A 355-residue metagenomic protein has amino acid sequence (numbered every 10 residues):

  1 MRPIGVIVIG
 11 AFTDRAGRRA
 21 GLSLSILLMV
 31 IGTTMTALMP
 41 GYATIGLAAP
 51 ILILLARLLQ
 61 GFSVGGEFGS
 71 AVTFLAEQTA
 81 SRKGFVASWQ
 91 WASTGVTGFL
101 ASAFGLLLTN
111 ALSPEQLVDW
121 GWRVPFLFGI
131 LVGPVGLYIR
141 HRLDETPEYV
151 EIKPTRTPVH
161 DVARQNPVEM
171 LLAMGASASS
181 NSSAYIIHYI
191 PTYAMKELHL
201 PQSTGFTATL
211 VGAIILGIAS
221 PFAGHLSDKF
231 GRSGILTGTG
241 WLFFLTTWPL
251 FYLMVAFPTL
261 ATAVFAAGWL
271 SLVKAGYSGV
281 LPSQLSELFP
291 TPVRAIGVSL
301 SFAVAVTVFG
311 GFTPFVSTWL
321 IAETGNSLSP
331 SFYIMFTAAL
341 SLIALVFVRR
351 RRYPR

Functional and structural regions predicted by a protein language model:
M1-A11, G32, L210-A223: Central cavity-lining transmembrane alpha-helices of secondary-active solute carriers, predominantly the Major
R15-L27, K229-W241: Cytoplasmic membrane-interface "Motif A"-like loop-to-helix N-cap segments of 12-TM Major Facilitator Superfamily
L27-G46, W241-P258: C-terminal ends and interior cores of transmembrane alpha-helices in multi-pass membrane transporters/permeases
I45-G65, L260-G276: Hydrophobic core of transmembrane alpha-helices in multi-pass small-molecule transporters, especially MFS/SLC-type
S63, G84-T109, V132, S301-T313: Glycine-rich segments within core transmembrane alpha-helices of 12-TM secondary carriers
G136-L143, Q284, F336-R355: Multi-pass alpha-helical transporter architecture, strongest for 12-TM Major Facilitator/SLC carriers used
P167-L216, F309-P314: Extracytoplasmic gate region of multi-pass secondary transporters
S233-V280: C-terminal transmembrane helical hairpin of 12-TM major facilitator-type secondary transporters
